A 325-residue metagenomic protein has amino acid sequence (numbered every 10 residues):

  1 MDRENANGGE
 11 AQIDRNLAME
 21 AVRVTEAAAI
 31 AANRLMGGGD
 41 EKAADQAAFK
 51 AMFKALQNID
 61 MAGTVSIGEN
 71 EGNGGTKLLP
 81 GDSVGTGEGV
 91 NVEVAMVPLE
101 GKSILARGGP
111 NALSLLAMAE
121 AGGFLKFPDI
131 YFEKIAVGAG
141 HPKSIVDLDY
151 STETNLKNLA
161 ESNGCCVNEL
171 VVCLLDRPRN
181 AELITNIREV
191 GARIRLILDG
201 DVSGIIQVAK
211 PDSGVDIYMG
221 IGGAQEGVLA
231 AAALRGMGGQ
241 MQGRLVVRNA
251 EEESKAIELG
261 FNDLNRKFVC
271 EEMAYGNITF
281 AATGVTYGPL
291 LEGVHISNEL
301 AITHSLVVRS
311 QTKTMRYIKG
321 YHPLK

Functional and structural regions predicted by a protein language model:
D2-A95, K157, E161, V202-S203 (+3 more regions): N-terminal subdomain of lithium-sensitive/metallo-dependent phosphomonoesterases centered on the IMPase/IPPase/PAP
D2-E10, L17, Q207-Q225, L229-K325: Oxyanion/phosphate-interacting regions
Q57-N58, S83-G89, V97, L105-G109 (+6 more regions): Solvent-exposed alpha-helices and their adjacent loops that cap or buttress functional pockets in soluble metabolic
V65-E69, V94-M96, L105-R107, K126-F127 (+4 more regions): General beta-strand structural signal in soluble alpha/beta enzymes
G89-E100, I104-G123: DPxDG-like acidic metal-binding loop motif
L115, E120-L196, G288-H295, E299-K325: Acidic beta-strand-loop-alpha-helix segment within the catalytic core of divalent metal-dependent phosphate-processing
D176-N180, G200-S203, I221-G227: Gly/Ser/Thr-rich loops at beta-strand to alpha-helix junctions that form or flank small-molecule/cofactor-binding
